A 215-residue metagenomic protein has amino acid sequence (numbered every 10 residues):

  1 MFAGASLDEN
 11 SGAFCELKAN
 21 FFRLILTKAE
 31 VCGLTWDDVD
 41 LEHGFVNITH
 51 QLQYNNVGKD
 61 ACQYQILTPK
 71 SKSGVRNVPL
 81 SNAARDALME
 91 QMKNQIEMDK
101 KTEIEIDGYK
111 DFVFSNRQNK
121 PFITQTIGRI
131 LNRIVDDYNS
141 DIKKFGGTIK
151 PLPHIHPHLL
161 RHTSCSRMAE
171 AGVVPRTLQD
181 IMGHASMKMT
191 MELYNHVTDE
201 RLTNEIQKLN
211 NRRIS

Functional and structural regions predicted by a protein language model:
M1-A3, E9, F21-L52, G58 (+1 more regions): Short, charged phosphate-coordinating catalytic segments
G4-E9, V78, N94-E103, Y109-F112 (+2 more regions): Short, basic (Lys/Arg/His-rich) helix/loop patches that form interaction surfaces in the mid-to-C-terminal regions
S11, A19-F21, K144, N211: N-terminal cationic leader/targeting segments used for protein routing and processing
I25-E30, T35, R76-N77, Q91 (+2 more regions): Short, cationic motifs built from Arg/Lys/His that form the positively charged side of catalytic pockets
G33, L41, E192, H196 (+1 more regions): Phosphate-coordinating loops and pocket residues in cytosolic domains that bind phosphorylated ligands
H43, H50, Y54-V75, N82-A84 (+3 more regions): C-terminal secondary-structure termini that scaffold catalytic or DNA-interacting sites
L52-Y54, M182-K208: Catalytic-site neighborhood detector that most strongly recognizes the C-terminal catalytic loop/helix of tyrosine
